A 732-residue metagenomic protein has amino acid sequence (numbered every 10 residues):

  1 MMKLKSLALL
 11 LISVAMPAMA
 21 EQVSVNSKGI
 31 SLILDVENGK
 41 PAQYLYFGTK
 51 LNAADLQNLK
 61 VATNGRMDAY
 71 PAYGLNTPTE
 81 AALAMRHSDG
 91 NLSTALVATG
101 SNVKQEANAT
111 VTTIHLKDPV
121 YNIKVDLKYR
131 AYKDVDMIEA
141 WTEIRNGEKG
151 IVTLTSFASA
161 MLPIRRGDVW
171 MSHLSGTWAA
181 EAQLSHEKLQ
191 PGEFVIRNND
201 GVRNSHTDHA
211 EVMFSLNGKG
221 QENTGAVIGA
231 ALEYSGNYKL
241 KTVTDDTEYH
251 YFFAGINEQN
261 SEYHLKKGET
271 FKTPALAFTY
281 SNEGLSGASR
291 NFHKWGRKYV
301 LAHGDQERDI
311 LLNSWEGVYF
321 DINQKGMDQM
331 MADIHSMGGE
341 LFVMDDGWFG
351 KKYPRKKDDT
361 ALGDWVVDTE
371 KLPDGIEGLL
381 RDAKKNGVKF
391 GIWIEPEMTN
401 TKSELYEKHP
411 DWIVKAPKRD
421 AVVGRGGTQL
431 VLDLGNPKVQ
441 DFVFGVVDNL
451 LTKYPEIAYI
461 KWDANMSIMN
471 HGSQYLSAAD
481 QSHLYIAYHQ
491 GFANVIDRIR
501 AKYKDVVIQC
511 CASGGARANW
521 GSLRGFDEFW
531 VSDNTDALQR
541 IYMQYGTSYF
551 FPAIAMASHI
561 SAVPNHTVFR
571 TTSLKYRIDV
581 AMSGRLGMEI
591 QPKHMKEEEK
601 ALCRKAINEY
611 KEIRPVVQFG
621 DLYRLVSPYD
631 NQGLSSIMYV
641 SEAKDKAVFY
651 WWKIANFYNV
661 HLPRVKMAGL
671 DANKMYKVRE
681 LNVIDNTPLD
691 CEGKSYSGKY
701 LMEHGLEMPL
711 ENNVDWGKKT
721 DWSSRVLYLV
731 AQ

Functional and structural regions predicted by a protein language model:
E21-L34, K40-V243, Q259, M675-C691: Polysaccharide-binding surfaces and accessory modules of carbohydrate-active proteins
G29, T142, G268, A383 (+5 more regions): Conserved, mostly hydrophobic/aromatic
G29, V212-F214, E222, P628-A672: Carbohydrate-binding surface patches
G74-L96, T224-G236, Y280-L301, G339-D346 (+3 more regions): Glycine-rich, aromatic-flanked loop segments that form ligand/cofactor-binding clefts across common enzyme folds
S93-L96, Y263-N282, W722-V730: Short Pro-Gly-centered flexible turn/kink motifs
H303-G445, Y454, A458-Y459: Aromatic-lined carbohydrate-binding/catalytic grooves of carbohydrate-active enzymes
P373-G375, E407-H409, I413-K575, R585 (+2 more regions): Active-site neighborhood of glycoside hydrolase catalytic domains
A655-Q732: C-terminal beta-sandwich/jelly-roll accessory domains of carbohydrate-active enzymes
